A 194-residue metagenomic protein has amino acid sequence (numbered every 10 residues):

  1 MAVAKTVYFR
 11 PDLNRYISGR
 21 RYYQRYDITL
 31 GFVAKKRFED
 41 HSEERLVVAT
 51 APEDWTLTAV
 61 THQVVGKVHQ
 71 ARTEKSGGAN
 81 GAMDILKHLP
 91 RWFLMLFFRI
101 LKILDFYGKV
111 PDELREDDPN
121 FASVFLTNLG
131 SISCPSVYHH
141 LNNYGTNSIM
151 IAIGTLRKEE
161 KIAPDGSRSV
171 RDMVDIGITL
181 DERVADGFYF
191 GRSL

Functional and structural regions predicted by a protein language model:
M1-L194: C-terminal catalytic/motor cores of large multi-domain enzyme assemblies
